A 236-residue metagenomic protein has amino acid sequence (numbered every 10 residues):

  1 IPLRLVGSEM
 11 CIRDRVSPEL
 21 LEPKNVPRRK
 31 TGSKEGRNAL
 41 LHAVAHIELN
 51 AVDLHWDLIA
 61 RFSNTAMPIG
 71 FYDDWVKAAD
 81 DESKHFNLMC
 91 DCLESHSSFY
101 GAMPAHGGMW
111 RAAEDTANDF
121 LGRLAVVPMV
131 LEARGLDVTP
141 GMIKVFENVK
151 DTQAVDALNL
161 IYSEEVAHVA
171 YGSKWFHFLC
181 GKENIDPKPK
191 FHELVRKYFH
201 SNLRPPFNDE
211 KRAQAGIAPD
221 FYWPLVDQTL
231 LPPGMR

Functional and structural regions predicted by a protein language model:
I1-G7, C11-I12: Single conserved hydrophobic/aromatic residue that forms the stacking wall/gate of nucleotide- or nucleobase-binding
E19-H42, N64-I69, A105-L131, V149 (+2 more regions): Acidic/His metal-coordination segments adjacent to aromatic residues that form catalytic metal sites in metalloenzymes
E35, V44-M109: Long, hydrophobic, well-ordered secondary-structure blocks that form the structural core and pocket-lining surfaces
L41, W75, A125, L158 (+1 more regions): Hydrophobic packing residues in well-ordered alpha-helices of helical domains and bundles
I59-F71, H96-F99, M142-L158, W175-D186: Inter-helical turn/loop segments and adjacent helix faces that build the functional surface of alpha-helical bundle
A66-D73, S97-T116, G181-P205: Charge-rich, acidic-biased intrinsically disordered regions
V126-I143, A154-V169: Alpha-helical membrane segments in multi-pass integral membrane proteins
P189-R236: C-terminal accessory extensions/subdomains outside the catalytic/core fold
